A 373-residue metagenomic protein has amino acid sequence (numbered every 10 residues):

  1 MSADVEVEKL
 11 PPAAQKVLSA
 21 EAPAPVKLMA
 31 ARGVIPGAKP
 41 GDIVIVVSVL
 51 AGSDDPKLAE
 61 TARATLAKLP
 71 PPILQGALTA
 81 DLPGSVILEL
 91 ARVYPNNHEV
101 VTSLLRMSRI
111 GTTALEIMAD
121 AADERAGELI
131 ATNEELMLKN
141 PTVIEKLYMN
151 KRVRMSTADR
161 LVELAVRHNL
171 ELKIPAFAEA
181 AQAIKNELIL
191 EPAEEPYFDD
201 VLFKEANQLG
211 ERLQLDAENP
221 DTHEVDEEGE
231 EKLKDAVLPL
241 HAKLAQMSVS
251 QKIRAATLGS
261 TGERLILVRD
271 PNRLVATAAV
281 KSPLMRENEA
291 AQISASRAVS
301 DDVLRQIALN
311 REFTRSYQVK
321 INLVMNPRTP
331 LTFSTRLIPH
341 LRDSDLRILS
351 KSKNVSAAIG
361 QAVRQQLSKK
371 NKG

Functional and structural regions predicted by a protein language model:
M1-G373: Alpha-helical scaffold segments
